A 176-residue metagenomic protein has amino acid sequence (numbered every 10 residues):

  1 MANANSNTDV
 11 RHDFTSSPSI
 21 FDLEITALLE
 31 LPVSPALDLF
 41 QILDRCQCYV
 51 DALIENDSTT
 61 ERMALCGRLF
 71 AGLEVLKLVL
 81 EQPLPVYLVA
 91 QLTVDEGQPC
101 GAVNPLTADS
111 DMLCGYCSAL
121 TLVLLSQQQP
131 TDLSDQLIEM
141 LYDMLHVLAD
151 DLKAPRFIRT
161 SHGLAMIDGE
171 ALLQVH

Functional and structural regions predicted by a protein language model:
A2-H176: Sequence/structural signature of long amphipathic alpha-helices that form protein-protein interaction faces
